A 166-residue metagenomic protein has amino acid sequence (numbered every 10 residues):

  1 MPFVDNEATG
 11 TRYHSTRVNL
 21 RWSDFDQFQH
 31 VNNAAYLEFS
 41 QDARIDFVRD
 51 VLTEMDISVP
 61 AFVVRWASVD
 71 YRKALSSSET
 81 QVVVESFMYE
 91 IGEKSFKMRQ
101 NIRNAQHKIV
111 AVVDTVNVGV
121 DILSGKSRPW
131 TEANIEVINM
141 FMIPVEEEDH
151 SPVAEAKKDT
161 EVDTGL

Functional and structural regions predicted by a protein language model:
M1-V83, Y89-L166: Terminal targeting signals and extreme-terminal segments of soluble enzymes
